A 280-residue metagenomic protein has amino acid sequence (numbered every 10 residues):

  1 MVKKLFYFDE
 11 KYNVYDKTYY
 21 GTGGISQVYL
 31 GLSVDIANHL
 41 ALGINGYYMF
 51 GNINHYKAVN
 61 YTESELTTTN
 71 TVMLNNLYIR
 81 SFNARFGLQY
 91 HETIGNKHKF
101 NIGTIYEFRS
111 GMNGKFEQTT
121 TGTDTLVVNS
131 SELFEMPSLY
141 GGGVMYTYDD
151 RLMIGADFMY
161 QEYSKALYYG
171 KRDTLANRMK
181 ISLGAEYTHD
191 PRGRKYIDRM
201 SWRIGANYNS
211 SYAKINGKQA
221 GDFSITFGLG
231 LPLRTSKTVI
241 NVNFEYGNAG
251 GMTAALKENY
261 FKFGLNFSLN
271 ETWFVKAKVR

Functional and structural regions predicted by a protein language model:
M1-R280: Outer-membrane beta-barrel porins/channels
